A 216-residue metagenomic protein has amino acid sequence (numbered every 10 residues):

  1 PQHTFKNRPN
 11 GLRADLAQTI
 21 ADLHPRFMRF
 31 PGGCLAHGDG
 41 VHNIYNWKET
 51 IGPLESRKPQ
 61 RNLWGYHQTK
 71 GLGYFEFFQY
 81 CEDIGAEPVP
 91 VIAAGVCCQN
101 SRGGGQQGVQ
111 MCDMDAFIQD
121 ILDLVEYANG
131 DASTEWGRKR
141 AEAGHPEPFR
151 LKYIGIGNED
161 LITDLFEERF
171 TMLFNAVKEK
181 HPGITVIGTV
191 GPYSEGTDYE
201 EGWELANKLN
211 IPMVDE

Functional and structural regions predicted by a protein language model:
P1-E216: Non-catalytic accessory regions flanking glycosidase/transglycosidase catalytic cores in CAZymes
